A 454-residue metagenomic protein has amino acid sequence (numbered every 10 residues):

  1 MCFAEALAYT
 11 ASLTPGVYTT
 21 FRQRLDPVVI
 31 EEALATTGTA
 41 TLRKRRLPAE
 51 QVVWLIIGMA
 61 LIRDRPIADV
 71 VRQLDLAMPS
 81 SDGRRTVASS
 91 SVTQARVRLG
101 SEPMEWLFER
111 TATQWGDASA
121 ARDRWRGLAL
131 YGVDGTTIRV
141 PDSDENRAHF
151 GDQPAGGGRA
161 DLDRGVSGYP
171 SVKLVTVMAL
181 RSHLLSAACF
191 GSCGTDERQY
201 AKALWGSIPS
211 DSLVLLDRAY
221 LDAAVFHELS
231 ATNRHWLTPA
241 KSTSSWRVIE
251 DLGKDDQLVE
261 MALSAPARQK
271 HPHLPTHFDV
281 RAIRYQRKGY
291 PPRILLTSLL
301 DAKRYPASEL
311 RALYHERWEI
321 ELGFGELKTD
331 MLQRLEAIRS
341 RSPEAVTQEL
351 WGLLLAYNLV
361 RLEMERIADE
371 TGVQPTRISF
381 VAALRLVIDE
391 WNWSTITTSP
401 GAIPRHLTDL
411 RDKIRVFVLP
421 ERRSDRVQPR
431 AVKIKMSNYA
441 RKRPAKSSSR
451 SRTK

Functional and structural regions predicted by a protein language model:
M1-V70, D82, R96-L99, W106-E109 (+2 more regions): Single, function-defining residue in the core of a domain
Q73: Residues within the alpha-helical elements of helix-turn-helix
L76-T93: Short, basic interhelical loop/turn and adjoining N-cap of the next helix at nucleic-acid- or acidic-partner-contacting
A77, L99-E102, Q114, Q333: A short structural micro-motif
T113-A120: A short, well-structured juxtamembrane/interface segment
